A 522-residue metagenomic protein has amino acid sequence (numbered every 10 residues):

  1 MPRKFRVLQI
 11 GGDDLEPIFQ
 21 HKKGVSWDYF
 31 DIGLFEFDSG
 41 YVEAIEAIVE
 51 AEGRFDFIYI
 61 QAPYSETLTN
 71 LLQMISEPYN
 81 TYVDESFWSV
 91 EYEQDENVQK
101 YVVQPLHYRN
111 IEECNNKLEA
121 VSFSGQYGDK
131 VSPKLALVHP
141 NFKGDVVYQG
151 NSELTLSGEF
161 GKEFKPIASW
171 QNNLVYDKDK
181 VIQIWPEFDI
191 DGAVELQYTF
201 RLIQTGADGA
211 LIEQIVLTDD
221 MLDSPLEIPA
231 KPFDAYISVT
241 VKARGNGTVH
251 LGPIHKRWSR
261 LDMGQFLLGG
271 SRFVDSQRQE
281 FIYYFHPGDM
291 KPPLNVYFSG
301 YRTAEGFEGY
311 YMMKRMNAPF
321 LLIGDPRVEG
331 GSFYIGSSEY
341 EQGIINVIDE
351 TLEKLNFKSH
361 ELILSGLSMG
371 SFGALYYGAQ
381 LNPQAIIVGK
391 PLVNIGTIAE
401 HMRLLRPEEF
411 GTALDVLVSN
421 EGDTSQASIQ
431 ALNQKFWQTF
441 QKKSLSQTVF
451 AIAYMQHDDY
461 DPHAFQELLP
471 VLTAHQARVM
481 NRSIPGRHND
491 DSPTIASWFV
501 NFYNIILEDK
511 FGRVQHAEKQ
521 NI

Functional and structural regions predicted by a protein language model:
G12, E16-R54, T67, Q277-H286 (+1 more regions): A short, well-structured beta->alpha microelement
G125-G269: Beta-strand-enriched, solvent-exposed domains that form extended recognition/catalytic surfaces
K291-G300: Short beta-strand element of the alpha/beta-hydrolase
Y334-F357: Alpha/beta-hydrolase active-site loop
N356-S368: Alpha/beta-hydrolase fold nucleophile elbow
G366-G378: Glycine-rich nucleophile elbow surrounding the catalytic serine of serine-hydrolase chemistry
Q380-E421: Hydrolase active-site cap/lid region
P407-N481, H488-D491, S497-V514: The feature captures the conserved acid-bearing segment of alpha/beta-hydrolase catalytic domains
